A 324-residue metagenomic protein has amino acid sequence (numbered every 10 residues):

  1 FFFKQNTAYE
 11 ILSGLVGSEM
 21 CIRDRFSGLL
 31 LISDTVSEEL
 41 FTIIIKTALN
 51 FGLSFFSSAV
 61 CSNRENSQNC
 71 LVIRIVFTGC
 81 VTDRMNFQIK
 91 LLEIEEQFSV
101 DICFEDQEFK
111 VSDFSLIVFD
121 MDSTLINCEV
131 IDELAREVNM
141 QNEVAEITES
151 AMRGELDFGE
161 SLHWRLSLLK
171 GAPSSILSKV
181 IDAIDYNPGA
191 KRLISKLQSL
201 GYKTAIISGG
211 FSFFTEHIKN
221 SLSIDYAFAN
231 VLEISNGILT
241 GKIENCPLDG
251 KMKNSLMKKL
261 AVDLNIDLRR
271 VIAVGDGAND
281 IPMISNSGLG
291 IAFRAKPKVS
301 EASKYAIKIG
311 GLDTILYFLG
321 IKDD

Functional and structural regions predicted by a protein language model:
F1-D24: Single conserved hydrophobic/aromatic residue that forms the stacking wall/gate of nucleotide- or nucleobase-binding
G14, K110-V111, N265: Short, flexible hinge/linker loops that cap or flank conserved catalytic cores
G17, C128-I131, K296, L312: ATP/adenylate-binding site constellation spanning eukaryotic-like Ser/Thr protein kinases, ABC-transporter
S18, R23-F119: Non-catalytic pre-domain segments flanking phosphatase-related domains
I89, G171-D324: C-terminal cap/substrate-recognition subdomain and adjoining C-terminal extension of metal-dependent phosphatase-like
F109-M121, L125-L156: Active-site neighborhood of HAD-like aspartate-dependent phosphohydrolases
W164-L169: Long, charge-rich alpha-helical interaction segments
